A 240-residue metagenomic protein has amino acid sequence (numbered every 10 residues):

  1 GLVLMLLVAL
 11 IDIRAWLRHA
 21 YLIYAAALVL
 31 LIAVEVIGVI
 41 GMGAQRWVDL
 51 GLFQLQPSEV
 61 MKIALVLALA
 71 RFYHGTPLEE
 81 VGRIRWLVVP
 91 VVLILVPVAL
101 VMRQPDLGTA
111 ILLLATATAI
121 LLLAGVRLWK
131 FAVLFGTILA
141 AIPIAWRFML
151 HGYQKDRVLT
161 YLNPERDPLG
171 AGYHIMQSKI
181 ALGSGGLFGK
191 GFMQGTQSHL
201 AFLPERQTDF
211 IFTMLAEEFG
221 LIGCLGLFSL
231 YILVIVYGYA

Functional and structural regions predicted by a protein language model:
G1-H174, T213-A240: Hydrophobic alpha-helical transmembrane segments of multi-pass inner membrane proteins, especially in bacterial systems
L95-G108, L182-Q197, A201: Membrane-helix interface and discontinuous TM-entry motifs in multi-pass inner-membrane proteins
G186-I222: Long extracytoplasmic/lumenal interhelical loops at the membrane interface of multi-pass membrane proteins
